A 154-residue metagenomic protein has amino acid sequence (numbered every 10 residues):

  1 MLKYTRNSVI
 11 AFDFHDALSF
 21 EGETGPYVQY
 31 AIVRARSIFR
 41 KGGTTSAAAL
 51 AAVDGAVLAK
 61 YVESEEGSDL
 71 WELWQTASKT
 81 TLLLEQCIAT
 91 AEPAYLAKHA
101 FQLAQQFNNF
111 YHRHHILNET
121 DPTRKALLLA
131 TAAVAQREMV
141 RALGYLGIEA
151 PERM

Functional and structural regions predicted by a protein language model:
M1-M154: Non-catalytic interaction-recognition regions
